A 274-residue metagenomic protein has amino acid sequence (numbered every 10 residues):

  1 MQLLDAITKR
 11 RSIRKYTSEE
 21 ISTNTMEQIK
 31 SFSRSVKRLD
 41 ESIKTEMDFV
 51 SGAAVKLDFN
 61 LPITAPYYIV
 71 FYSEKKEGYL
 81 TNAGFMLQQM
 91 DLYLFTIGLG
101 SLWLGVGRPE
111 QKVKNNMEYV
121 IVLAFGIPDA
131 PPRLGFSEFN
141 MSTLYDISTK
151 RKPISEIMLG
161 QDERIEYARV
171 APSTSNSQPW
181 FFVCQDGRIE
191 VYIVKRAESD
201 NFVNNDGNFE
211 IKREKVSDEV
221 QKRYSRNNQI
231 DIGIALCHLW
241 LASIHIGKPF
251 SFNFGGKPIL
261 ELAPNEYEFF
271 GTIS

Functional and structural regions predicted by a protein language model:
M1-S274: Acidic, surface-exposed loops and disordered segments
